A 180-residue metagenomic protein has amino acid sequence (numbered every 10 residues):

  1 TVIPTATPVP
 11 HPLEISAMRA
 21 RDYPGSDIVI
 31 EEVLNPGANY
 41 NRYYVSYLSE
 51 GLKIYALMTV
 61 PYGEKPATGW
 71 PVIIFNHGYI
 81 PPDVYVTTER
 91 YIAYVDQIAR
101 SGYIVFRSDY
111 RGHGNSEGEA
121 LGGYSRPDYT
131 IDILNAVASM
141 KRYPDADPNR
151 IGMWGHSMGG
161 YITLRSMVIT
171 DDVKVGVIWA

Functional and structural regions predicted by a protein language model:
T1-L13: Ser/Thr-rich, Proline-interspersed low-complexity disordered segments
D22-T68: N-terminal cap/lid segment of alpha/beta-hydrolase-fold proteins
T68-G78: Short beta-strand element of the alpha/beta-hydrolase
T87-R107: Short amphipathic alpha-helix adjacent to the substrate-entry channel of hydrolases
G123-P144: Alpha/beta-hydrolase active-site loop
Y129, S157-G160: Active-site loop->helix "elbow" adjoining a glycine-rich segment at hydrolase catalytic centers
A146-S157: Alpha/beta-hydrolase fold nucleophile elbow
G160-D171: Short glycine-enriched nucleophile-adjacent loop and the immediately C-terminal alpha-helix near the catalytic center
